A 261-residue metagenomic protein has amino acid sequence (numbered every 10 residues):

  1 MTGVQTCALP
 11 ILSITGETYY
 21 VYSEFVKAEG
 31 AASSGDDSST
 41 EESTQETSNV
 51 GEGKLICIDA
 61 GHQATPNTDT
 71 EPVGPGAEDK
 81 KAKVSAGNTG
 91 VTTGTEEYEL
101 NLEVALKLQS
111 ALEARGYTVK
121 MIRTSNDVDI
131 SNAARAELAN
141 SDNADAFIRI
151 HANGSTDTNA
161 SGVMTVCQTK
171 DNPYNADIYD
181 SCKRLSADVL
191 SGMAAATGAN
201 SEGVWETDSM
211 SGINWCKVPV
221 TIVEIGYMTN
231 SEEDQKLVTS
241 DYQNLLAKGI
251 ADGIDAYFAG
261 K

Functional and structural regions predicted by a protein language model:
T2-L9: Short, small-residue-biased leader/transition segments that mark boundaries at the very start of proteins
L12-S43: Boundary regions of SH3-family modules and the immediately adjacent low-complexity/disordered segments in eukaryotic
E17, K27, H62-T65, E97 (+6 more regions): Solvent-exposed loop/turn segments at secondary-structure junctions within structured extracellular/periplasmic domains
E42-A136, T169: Active-site histidine-acidic residue metal-binding/catalytic motifs, centered on HxH/HExxH-like signatures
T92-E103, D129-A133, A176-R184, L237-L245: Soluble non-cytosolic domains of exported or imported proteins
N132-D145, M210-C216: Mature extracellular/periplasmic domains of secretome proteins
R149-N159, V166-C167, S201-K261: Active-site-adjacent mobile loop/cap segments within catalytic or ligand-binding domains
I178-E206: Active-site-adjacent substrate-binding region of metalloamidase/peptidase-like peptide-processing proteins
